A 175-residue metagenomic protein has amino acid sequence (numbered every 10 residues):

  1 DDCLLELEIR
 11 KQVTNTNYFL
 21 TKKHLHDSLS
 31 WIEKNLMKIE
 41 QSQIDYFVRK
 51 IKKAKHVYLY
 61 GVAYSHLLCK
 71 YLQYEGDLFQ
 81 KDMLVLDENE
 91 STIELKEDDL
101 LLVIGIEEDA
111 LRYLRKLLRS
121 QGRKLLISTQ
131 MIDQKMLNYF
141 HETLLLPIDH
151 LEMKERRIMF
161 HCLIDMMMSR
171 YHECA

Functional and structural regions predicted by a protein language model:
D1-D45: HTH-adjacent hinge/linker in prokaryotic transcriptional regulators
S42-K55: Glycine-rich phosphate/diphosphate-binding loops that line cofactor/substrate pockets in enzymes
K52-A175: Glycine-rich phosphate-binding loops that contact phosphosugars or nucleotide phosphates
